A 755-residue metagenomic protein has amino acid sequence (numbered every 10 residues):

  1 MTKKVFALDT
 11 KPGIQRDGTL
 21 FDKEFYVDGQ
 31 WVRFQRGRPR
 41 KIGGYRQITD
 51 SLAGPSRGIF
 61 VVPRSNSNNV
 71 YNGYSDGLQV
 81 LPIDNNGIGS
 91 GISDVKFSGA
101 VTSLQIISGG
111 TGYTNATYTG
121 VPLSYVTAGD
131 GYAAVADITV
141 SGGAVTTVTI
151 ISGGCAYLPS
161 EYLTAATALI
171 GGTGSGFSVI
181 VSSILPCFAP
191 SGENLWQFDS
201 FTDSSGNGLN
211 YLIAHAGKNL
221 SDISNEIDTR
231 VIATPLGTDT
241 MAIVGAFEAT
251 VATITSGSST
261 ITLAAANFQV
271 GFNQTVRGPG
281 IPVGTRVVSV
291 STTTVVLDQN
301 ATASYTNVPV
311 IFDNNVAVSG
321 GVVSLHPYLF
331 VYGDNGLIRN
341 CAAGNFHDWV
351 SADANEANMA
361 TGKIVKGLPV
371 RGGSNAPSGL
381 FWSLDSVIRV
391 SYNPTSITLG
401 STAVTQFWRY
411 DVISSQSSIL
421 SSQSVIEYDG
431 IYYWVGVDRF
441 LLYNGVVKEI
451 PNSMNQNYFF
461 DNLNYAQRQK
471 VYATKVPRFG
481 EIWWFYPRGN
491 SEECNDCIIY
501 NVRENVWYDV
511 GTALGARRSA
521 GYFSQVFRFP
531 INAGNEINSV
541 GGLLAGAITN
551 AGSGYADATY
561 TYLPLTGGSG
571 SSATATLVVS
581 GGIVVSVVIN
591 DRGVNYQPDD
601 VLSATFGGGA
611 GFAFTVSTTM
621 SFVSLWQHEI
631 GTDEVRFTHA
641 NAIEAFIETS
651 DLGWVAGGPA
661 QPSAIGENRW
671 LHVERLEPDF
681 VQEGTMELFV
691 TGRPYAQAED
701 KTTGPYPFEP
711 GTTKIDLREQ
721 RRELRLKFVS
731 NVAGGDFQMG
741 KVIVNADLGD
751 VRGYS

Functional and structural regions predicted by a protein language model:
M1-S98, L185-L212, Q416-G541, T619-S755: Beta-sheet repeat architectures centered on beta-propellers
G44-S56, I88-S98, L185-W196, L236-A246 (+2 more regions): Beta-propeller and closely related beta-pinwheel folds
V62, L81-D84, S221-N225, R230-T234 (+8 more regions): Hydrophobic/aromatic beta-strand positions that recur at structurally equivalent sites within the blades
K96-L185, V540-M620: Conserved, function-critical positions that sit in or immediately flank catalytic and ligand-binding motifs
D137, V283-V290: Short beta-strand-centered aromatic/proline hotspots
T146-T149, S289-T302, V585-V588: Short, solvent-exposed secondary-structure boundary/capping segments
D199-V244: Hydrophobic or amphipathic alpha-helical targeting/insertion segments
T262-A264, L297, V588, P710-R718: Exposed aromatic-hydrophobic patches
